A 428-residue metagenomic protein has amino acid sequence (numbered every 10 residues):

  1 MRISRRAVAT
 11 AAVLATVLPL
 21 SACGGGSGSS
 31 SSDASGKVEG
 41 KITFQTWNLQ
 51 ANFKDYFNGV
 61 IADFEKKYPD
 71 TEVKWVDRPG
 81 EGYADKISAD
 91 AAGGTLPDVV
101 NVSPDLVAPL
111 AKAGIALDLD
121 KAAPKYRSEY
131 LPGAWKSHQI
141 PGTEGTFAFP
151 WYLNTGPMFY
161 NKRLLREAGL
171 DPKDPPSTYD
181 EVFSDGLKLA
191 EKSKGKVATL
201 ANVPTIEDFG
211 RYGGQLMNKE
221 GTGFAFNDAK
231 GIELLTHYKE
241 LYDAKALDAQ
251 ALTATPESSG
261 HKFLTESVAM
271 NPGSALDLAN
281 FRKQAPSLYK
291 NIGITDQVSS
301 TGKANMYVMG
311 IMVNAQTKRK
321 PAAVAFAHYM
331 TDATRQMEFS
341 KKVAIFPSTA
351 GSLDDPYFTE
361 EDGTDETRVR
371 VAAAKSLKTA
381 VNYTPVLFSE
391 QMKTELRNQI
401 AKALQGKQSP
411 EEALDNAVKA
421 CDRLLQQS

Functional and structural regions predicted by a protein language model:
R2-P109, P172, S299-T301, P321-A322 (+5 more regions): Conserved N-terminal structural module of periplasmic/extracytoplasmic solute-binding proteins
W47, T236-A322: Extracytoplasmic/periplasmic substrate-binding proteins
K66, D70, I140-P204, M217-T253 (+2 more regions): Helix-loop-helix "hinge/cap" segment bordering the ligand-binding cleft or interdomain interface
D77-K86, D105, S177-F183, Q250-L264: Short helix-initiation/N-cap motifs at beta->coil->alpha
P104-T155, K375: Hinge/lid segment of periplasmic solute-binding proteins
A116, L276-A279, V313-E390: Mature extracytoplasmic/periplasmic domains
L117-P132, P175-S177, K192, G214-T236 (+3 more regions): Short, solvent-exposed loop/beta-turn-alpha elements that line the ligand-binding surface or hinge of extracytoplasmic
R368-K419: C-terminal capping/gating helix-and-loop segments adjacent to ligand/active sites or protein-protein/ligand interfaces
